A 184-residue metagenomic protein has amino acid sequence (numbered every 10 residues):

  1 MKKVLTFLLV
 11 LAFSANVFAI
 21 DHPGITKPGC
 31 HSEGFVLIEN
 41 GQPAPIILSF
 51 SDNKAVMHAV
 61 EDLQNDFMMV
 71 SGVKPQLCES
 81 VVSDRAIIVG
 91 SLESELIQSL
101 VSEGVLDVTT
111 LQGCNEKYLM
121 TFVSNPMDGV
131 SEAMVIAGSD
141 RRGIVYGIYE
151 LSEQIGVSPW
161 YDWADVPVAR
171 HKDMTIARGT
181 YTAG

Functional and structural regions predicted by a protein language model:
K2-V10: Sec-dependent signal peptide recognition, specifically the positively charged N-region followed immediately by
I20-A183: Contiguous, structured surface segment used for ligand recognition
